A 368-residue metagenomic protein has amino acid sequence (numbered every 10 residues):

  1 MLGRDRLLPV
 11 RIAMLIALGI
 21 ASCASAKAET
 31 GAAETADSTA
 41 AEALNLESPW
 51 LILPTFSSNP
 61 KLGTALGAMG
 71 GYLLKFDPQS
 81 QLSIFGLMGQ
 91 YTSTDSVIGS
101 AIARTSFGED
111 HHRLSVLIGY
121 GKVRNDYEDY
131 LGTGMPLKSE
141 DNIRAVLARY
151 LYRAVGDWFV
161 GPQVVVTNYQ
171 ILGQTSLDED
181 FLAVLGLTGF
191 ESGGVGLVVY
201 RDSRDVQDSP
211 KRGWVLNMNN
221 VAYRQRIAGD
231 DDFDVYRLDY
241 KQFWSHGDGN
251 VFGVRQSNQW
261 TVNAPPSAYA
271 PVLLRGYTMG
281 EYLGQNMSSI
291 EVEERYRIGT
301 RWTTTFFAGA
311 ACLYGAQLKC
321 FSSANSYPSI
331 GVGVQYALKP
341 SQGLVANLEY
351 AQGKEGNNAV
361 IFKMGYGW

Functional and structural regions predicted by a protein language model:
M1-A43: Cleavable N-terminal export/targeting peptides
A40-S48, F76-S83, G108-R113, V155-D157 (+5 more regions): Short loop/turn motifs that connect adjacent beta-strands in outer-membrane beta-barrel proteins
E42-I52, S58-E191, G284-Q285, L344-N347 (+1 more regions): Gram-negative/organellar outer-membrane beta-barrel architecture
P49-S58, Q81-Y91, G99, W214-R226 (+4 more regions): Transmembrane beta-strand segments that form the barrel wall of outer-membrane beta-barrel proteins
L131-L137, S176-A183, V235-Y236, Q259 (+3 more regions): Flexible, surface-exposed loop regions and adjacent strand-edge segments of Gram-negative outer-membrane beta-barrel
V195-A316: C-terminal outer-membrane beta-barrel translocator/porin domains of Gram-negative envelope proteins and their
G196-L197, G331-S341, N357-W368: Outer-membrane beta-barrel "beta-signal"
E291-E293, K319-F321, S329-Q335: Short glycine-rich, acidic/polar surface loops and turns
